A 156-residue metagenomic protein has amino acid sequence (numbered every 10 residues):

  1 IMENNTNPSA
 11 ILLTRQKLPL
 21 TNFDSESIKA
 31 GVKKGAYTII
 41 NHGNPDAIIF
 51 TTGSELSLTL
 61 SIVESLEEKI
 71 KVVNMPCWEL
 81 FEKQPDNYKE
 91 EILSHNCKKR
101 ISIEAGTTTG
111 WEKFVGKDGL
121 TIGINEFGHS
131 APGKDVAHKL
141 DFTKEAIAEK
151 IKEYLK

Functional and structural regions predicted by a protein language model:
M2-K156: Thiamine diphosphate
